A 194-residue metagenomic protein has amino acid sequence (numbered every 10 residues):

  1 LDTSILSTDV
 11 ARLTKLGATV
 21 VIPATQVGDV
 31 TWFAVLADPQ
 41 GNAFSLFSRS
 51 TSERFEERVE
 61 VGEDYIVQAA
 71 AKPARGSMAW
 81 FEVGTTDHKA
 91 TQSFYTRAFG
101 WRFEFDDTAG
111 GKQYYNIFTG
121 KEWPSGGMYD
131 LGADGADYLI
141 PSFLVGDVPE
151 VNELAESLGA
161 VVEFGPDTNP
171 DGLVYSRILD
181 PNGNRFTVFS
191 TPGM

Functional and structural regions predicted by a protein language model:
L1-Q40, D87-K89, S142-R185: Vicinal oxygen chelate
T3, F47-S93, W101-E104, Y138-F143 (+1 more regions): N-terminal beta-strand motif that seeds the catalytic metal site of vicinal oxygen chelate
K15, V27-T31, E82-P124, E150 (+1 more regions): Core segments of cupin and vicinal oxygen chelate
G28, A74-S77, A133-Y138, P170: Short glycine-enriched loop/turn motifs at secondary-structure junctions
T31, A43, E53-F55: Short, well-ordered, mixed-charge alpha-helical segments that flank or form enzyme active sites
A43-S50, W101-D137, P181, R185-T191: Conserved short beta-strand elements that form part of the metal-binding/catalytic scaffold of enzyme active sites
M78, W123-G126, Y138-I140, L173: Structural motif
